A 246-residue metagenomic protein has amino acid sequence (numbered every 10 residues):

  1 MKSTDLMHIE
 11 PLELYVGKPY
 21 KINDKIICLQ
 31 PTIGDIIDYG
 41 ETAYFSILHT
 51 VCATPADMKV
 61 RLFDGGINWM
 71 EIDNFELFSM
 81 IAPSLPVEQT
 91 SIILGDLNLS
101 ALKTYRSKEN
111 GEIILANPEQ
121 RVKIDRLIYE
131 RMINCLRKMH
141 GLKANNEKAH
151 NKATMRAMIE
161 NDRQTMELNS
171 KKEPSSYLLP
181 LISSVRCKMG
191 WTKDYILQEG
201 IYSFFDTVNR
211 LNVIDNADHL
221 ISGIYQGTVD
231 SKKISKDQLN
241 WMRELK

Functional and structural regions predicted by a protein language model:
M1-I72, R131-S222: An amphipathic, hydrophobic-aromatic interaction surface with interspersed Lys/Arg that forms lipid/phosphate-bearing
V16-K18, N23-K25, E41, E88-T90 (+3 more regions): Generic structural motif recognizing short loop/turn segments at the entrances and edges of beta-strands
E76-K171, S175: Hydrophobic, aromatic-lined core segments that form the binding pocket/scaffold for planar heteroaromatic ligands
I224-K246: Long, intrinsically disordered, low-complexity Ser/Thr/Pro-rich regulatory/activation regions of nuclear proteins
